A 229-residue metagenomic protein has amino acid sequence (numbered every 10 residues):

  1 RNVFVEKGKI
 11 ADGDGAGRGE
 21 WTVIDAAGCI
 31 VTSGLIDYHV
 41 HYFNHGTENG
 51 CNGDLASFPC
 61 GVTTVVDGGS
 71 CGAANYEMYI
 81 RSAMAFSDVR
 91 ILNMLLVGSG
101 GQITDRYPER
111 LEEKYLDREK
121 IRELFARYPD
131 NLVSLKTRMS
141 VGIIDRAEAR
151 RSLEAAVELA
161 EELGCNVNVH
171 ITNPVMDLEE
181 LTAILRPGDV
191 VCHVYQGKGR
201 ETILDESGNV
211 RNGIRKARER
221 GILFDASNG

Functional and structural regions predicted by a protein language model:
R1-S33: Histidine-rich, glycine-flanked metal-binding segment
A26-F86: Metal-associated gating/positioning segment near the N- to mid-region
G34-V40, V65-D67, I91-L95, V133-T137 (+3 more regions): Hydrophobic faces of well-ordered beta-strands that scaffold small-molecule active sites in alpha/beta enzyme cores
C60-V66, S70-C71, A85-E113, K136-S140: Metal-cofactor-binding active-site regions of metalloenzymes
M78-R81, D105, R146-L153, V175-L185 (+1 more regions): Distinct, well-ordered alpha-helical segments
S82-S87, R122-D130, L181-R186, R215-A217: Acidic (Asp/Glu)-rich catalytic clusters
Y107-E154, E158, C192-Q196, R200-D205: Active-site gating/metal-coordination segments in enzymes
A183, P187-V190, Q196-G229: Active-site-adjacent C-terminal substructures of enzyme catalytic domains
